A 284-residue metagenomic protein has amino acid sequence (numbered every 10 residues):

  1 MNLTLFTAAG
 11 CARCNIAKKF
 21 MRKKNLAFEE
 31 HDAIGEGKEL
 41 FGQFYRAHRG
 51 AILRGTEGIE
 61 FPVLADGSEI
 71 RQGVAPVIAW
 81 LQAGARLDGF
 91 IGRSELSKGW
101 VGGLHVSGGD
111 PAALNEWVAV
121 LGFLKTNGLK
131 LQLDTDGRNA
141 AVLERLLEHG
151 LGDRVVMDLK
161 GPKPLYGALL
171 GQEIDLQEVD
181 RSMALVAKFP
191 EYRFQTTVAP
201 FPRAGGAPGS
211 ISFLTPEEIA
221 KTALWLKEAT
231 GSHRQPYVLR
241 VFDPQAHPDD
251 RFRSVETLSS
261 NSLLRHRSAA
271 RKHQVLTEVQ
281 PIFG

Functional and structural regions predicted by a protein language model:
M1-H31: Local sequence-structure signature of Cys/Sec-based thiol-disulfide redox active-site neighborhoods
A8, R13-I16, G205-G284: Auxiliary Fe-S-binding modules of radical SAM enzymes
L26, G128-L129, V275: Short phosphate-binding/catalytic loops that engage adenosine nucleotides
A33-R46, E57-F61, P76-H149: Conserved Radical SAM active-site core
E60-R71: A short, hydrophobic beta-strand/beta-hairpin element that forms part of a small beta-sheet core
G99-L124, A141, R145, K163-L185 (+2 more regions): Conserved glycine-rich "GG(E/T)P / GGGxP" loop and the immediately following alpha-helix in the radical SAM core
G152-K163, T196-T197, R234-D243: Non-cysteine beta-strand/loop elements that form the S-adenosyl-L-methionine
